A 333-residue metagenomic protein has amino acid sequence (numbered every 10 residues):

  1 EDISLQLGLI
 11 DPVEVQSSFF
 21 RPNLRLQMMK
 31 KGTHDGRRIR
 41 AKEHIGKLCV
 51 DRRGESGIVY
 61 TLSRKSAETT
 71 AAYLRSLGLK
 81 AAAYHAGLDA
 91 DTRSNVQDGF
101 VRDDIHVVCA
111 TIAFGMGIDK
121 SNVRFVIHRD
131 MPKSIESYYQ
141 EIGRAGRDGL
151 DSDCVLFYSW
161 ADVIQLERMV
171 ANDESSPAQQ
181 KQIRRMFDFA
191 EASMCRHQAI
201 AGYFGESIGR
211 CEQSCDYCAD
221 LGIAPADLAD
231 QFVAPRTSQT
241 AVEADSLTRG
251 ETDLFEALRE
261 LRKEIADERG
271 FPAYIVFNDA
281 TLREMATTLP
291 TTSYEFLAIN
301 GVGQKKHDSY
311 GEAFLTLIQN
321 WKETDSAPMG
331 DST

Functional and structural regions predicted by a protein language model:
E1-D173, K181: Helicase motor core with emphasis on the C-terminal RecA-like subdomain
F20, D119, Q179-Q182, R196 (+2 more regions): N-terminal alpha-helical segment
H34, I164, A224-A226, S293 (+1 more regions): Short, charged/polar, Gly/Pro-enriched secondary-structure boundary elements
R53, S193, L289: Flexible coil/turn residues that form the inter-helical turn or adjacent wing/linker of helix-turn-helix
I105, N122-I127, M131-D253, E260 (+1 more regions): C-terminal accessory region of SF2 helicases/translocases
S152, F232-L297, S309, F314-G330: Long, highly charged, low-complexity intrinsically disordered interaction regions that mediate electrostatic DNA/RNA
N300-G303: Small-residue hinge/turn detector
